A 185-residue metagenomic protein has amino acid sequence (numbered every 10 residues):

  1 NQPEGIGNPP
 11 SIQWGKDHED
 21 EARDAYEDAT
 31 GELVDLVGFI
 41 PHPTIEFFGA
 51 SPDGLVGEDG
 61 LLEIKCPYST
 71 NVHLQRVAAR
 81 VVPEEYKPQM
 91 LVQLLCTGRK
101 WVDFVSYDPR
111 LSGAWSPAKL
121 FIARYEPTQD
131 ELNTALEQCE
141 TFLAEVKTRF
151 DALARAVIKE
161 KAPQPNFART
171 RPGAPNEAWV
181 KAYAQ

Functional and structural regions predicted by a protein language model:
N1-Q185: Accessory terminal regions of nucleic-acid processing enzymes
